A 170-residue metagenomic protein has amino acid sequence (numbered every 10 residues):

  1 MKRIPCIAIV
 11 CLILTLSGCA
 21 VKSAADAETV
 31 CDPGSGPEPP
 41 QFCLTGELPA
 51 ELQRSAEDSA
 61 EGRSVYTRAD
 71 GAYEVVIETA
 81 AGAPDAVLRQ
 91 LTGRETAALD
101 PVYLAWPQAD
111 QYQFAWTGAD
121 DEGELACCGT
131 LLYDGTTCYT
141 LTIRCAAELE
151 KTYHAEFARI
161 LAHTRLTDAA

Functional and structural regions predicted by a protein language model:
K2-S64, A69-D70, R144-A170: N-terminal targeting sequences that direct proteins away from the cytosol to non-cytosolic compartments
P39-C43, A69-E74, D120-E124, T136: Glycine-centered tight beta-turn/hairpin loop motif at sheet-sheet or coil-to-beta transitions
E61-R63, A72, A109-Q113: A generic structural signal for beta-strand entry/edge sites
R63-R89: A short acidic-to-branched-hydrophobic micro-motif
A80-P84, R94, T167: Phosphate/oxyanion-binding loops and surfaces in catalytic or ligand/nucleic-acid-binding neighborhoods
A81-P84, D120-D121, A146-L149: Solvent-exposed loop/turn segments at secondary-structure junctions within structured extracellular/periplasmic domains
T92-T136: Signature of long, low-cysteine stretches enriched in small and polar/charged residues
C138-T142: Short hydrophobic beta-strand segments that form the core of ligand-binding sensory/regulatory domains
